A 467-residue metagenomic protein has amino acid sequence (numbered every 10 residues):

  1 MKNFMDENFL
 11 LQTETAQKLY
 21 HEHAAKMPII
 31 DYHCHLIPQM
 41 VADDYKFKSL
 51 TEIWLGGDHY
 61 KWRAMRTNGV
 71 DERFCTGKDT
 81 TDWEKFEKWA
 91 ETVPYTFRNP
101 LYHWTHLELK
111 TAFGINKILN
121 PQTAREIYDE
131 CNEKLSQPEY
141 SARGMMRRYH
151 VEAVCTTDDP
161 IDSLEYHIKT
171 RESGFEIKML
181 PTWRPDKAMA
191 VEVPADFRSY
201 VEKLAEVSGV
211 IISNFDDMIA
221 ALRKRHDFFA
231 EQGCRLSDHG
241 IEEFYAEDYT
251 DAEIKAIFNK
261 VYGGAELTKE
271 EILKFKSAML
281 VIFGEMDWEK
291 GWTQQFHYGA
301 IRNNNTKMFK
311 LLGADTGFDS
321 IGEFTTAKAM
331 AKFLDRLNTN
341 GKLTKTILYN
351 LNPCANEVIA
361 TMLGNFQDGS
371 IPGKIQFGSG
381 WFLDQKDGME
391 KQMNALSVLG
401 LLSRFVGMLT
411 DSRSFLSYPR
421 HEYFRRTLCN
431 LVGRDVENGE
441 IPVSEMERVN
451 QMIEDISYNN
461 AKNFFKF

Functional and structural regions predicted by a protein language model:
K2-K290, K342-T344, L348-P353, E357-A360 (+1 more regions): Metal-cofactor-binding active-site regions of metalloenzymes
E271, G317-S320: Metal/cofactor-centered catalytic core regions of large enzymes
Q294-F296: C-terminal amphipathic alpha-helical interaction region
N305: Hard-cation-handling environments
F309-G317: Short glycine/proline- and charge-enriched loop/turn segments that cap or connect secondary-structure elements
E323-M330: Divalent-cation-assisted or electrostatically stabilized phosphate/pyrophosphate-binding catalytic cores
F333-T339: Short, basic/hydrophobic alpha-helical segments
